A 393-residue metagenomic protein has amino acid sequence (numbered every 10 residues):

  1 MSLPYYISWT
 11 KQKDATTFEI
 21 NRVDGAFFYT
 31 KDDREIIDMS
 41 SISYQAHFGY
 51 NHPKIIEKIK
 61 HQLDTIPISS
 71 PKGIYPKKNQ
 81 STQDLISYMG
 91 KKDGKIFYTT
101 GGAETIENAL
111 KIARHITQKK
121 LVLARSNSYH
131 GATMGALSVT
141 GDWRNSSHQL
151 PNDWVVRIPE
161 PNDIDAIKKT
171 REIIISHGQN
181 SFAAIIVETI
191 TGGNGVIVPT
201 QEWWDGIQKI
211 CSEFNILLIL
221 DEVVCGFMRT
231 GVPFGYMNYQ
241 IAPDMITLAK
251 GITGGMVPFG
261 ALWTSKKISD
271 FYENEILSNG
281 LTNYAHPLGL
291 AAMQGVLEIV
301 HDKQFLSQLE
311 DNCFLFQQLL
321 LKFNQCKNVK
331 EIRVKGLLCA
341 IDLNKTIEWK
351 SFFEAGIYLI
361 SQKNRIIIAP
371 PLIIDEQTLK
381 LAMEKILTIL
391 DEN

Functional and structural regions predicted by a protein language model:
M1-N393: Conserved N-terminal phosphate-binding loop of PLP-dependent enzymes in the Aspartate aminotransferase
